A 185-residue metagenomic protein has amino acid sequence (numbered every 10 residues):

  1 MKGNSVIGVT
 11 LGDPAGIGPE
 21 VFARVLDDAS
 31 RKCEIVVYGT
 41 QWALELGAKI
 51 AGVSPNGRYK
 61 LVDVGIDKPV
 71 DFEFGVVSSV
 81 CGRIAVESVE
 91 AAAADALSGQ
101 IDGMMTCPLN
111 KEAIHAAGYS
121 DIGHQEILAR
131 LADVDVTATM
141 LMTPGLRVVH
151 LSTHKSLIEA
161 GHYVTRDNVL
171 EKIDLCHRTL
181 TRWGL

Functional and structural regions predicted by a protein language model:
M1-Q125, Y163-L185: Contiguous, glycine/small-aliphatic-enriched amphipathic segments in soluble metabolic enzymes
E34, V136-A138, R147: Proline-centered loop/turn at the N-terminus of a beta-strand
V37, L61-D63, T139-M142, H150: Structural signal for conserved beta-strand scaffold positions within catalytic alpha/beta enzyme cores
G52, Q125-V136: A glycine-rich helix N-cap at a beta->alpha junction
E90-A92, D135-M140: Short N-terminal helix-initiation segments at or just after the protein's N-terminus
I114, D133, T153-S156, T181: A broad detector of the eukaryotic-type serine/threonine protein kinase catalytic domain
A129, T137-M140, T181-R182: A generic local secondary-structure boundary/capping motif
L141-K172, T179: Ligand-binding beta-strand-loop-alpha-helix segment within the catalytic cores of soluble metabolic enzymes
